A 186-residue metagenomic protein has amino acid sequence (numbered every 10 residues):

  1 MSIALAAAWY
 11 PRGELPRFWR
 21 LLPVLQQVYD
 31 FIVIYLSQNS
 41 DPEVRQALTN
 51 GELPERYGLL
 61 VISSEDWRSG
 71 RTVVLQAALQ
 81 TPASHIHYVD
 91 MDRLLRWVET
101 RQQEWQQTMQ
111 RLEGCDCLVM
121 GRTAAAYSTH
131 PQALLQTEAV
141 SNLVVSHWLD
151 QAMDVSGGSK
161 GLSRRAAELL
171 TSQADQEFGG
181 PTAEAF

Functional and structural regions predicted by a protein language model:
S2-A6: Cell-envelope/extracellular polymer assembly enzymes that use nucleotide-activated donors
A8-V28, I34, N39-E43: Short, well-formed alpha-helical segments that are part of the catalytic scaffolds of diverse glycosyltransferases
Q38-A83: Active-site-proximal specificity loops/subdomain of glycosyltransferases
A83-R96: Short beta-strand-to-loop acidic/aromatic patch adjacent to the donor-nucleotide binding site
R93-Y127: Conserved donor-nucleotide/metal-binding helix-loop-beta segment in metal-dependent transferases, i.e., the alpha-helix
G114-V155: Short, flexible, basic/aromatic active-site loop/helix in glycosyltransferases
S141-L143, D154-T171: Conserved nucleotide-sugar donor-binding and metal-coordinating catalytic region shared by glycosyltransferases
S172-F186: Donor nucleotide-sugar recognition loop
